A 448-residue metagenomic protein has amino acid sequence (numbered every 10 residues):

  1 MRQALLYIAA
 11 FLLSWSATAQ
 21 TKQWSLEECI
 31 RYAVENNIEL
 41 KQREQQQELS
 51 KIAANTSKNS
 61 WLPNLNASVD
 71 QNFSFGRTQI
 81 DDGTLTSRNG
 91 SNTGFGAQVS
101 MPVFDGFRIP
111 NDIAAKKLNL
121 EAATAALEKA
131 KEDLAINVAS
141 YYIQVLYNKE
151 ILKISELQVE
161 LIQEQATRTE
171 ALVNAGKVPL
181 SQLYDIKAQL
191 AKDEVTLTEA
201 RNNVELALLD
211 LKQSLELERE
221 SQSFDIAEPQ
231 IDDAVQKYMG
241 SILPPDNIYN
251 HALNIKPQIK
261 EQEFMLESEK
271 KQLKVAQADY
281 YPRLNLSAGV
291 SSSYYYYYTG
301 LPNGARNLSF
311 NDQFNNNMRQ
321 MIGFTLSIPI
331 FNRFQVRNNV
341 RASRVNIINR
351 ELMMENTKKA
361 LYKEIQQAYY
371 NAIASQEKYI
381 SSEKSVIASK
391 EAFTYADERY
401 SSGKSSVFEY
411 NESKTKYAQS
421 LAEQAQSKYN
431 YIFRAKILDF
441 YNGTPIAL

Functional and structural regions predicted by a protein language model:
A10-T18: Hydrophobic h-region of N-terminal signal peptides that target proteins for export in Gram-negative bacteria
A19-N66, D70, R219, A227-E267 (+1 more regions): Bacterial Sec-pathway N-terminal export signals of envelope proteins
Q20-S140, L284, A288, F334-R337 (+1 more regions): Short flexible linkers and secondary-structure junctions
T21, S68-M101, Q230-G240, K274 (+2 more regions): Small/polar, glycine/serine/threonine/aspartate-rich low-complexity segments that form flexible
K41-Q45, K58, N89, V103-K131 (+5 more regions): Sec/SRP-type N-terminal targeting helices
D133-H251, N371, S375, Y417: Periplasmic alpha-helical coiled-coil/stalk elements that build and connect Gram-negative outer-membrane
V173-K177, Y400-K404, Y441: A short glycine-centered flexible hinge/capping loop motif at secondary-structure junctions
R219, E423-L448: Acidic, low-complexity, intrinsically disordered peripheral segments
